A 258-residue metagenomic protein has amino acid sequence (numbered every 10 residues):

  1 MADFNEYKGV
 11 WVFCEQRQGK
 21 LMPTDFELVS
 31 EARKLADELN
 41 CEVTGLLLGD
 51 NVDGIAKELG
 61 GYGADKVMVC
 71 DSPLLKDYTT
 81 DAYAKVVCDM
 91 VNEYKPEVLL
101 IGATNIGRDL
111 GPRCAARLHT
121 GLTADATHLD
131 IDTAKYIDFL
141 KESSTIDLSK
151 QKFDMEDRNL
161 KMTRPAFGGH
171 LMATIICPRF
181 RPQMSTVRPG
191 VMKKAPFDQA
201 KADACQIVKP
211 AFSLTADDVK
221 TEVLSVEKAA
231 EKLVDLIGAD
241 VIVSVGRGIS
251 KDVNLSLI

Functional and structural regions predicted by a protein language model:
M1-I258: N-terminal glycine-rich FAD/FM-binding segment characteristic of electron-transfer flavoproteins
